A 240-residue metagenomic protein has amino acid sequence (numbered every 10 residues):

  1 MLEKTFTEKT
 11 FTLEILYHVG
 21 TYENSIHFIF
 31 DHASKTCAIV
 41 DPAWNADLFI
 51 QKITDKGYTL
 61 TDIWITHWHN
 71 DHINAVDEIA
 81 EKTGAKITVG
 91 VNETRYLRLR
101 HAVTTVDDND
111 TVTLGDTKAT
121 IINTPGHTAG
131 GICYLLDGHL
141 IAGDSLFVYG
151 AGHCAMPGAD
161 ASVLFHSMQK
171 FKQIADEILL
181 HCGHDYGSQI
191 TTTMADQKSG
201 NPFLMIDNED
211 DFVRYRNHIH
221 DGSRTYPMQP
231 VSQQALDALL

Functional and structural regions predicted by a protein language model:
M1-T5, H166-L240: Accessory terminal helices/loops
L2-K56, C133-G143, Y149: Conserved beta-strand hairpin/beta-sheet module of binuclear metal-dependent hydrolase folds, prominently
F11, N92, D110, T117 (+2 more regions): Well-ordered beta-strand scaffold positions
T21-E23, S34-C37, W44-T120, S199-D210 (+1 more regions): Active-site HxH/HxHxD metal-binding segment of metal-dependent hydrolases
H27-F28, N109-L135, Q173: Core dinuclear metal-dependent hydrolase active-site scaffold
I29, D41, H67, I79 (+6 more regions): Divalent metal-coordination and catalytic microenvironments
I63-I73, N123-A129, L180-G187: Histidine-centered catalytic micro-motifs
I87-V91, A142-G143, C182: Hydrophobic residues in well-ordered beta-strands that form the structural core
